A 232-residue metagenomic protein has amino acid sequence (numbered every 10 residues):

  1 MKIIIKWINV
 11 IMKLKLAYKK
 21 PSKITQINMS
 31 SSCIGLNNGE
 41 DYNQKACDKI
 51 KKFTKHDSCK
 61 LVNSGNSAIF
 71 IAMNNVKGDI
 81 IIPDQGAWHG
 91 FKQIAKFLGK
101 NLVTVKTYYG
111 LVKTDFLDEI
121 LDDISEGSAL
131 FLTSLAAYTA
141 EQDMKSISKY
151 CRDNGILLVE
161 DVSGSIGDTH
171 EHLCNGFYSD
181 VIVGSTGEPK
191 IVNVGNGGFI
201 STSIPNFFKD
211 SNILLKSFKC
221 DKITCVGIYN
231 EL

Functional and structural regions predicted by a protein language model:
M1-V76, V103: Conserved PLP-binding active-site segment in aminotransferase class I/II-type PLP enzymes
D57, A72-D122: Conserved PLP-anchoring active-site segment centered on the Schiff-base-forming lysine
C59-L61, L102-T104, L158, I182-V183: Conserved beta-strand scaffold positions in the cores of enzyme catalytic domains, especially in NTP/NDP-utilizing
N63, I82-P83, L132, T202: Short beta-strand scaffold positions
N66-S67, A87-W88, A137: Gly/Ser/Thr-rich loops at beta-strand to alpha-helix junctions that form or flank small-molecule/cofactor-binding
Y109-F207: Active-site phosphate-binding strand-loop segment of PLP-dependent enzymes
E188-L232: Conserved core segment of the aminotransferase class I/II
